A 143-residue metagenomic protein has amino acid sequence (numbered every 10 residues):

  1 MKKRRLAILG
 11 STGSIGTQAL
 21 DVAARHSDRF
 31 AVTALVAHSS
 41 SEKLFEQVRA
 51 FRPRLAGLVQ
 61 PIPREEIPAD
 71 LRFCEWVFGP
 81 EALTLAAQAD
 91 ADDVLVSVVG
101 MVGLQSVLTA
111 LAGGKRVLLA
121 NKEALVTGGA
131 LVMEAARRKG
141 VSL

Functional and structural regions predicted by a protein language model:
M1-M101: N-terminal glycine-/serine-/threonine-rich beta1-alpha1-beta2 phosphate-ribose binding loop of Rossmann-like
V59, A120-K122: Short beta->alpha connector loops at strand-helix junctions that form conserved, small/polar/Pro-enriched
I67, M101-G113, K122-S142: Rossmann-fold NAD(P)-binding glycine/threonine-rich loop
R116-V117: A short hydrophobic/small-residue beta-strand
